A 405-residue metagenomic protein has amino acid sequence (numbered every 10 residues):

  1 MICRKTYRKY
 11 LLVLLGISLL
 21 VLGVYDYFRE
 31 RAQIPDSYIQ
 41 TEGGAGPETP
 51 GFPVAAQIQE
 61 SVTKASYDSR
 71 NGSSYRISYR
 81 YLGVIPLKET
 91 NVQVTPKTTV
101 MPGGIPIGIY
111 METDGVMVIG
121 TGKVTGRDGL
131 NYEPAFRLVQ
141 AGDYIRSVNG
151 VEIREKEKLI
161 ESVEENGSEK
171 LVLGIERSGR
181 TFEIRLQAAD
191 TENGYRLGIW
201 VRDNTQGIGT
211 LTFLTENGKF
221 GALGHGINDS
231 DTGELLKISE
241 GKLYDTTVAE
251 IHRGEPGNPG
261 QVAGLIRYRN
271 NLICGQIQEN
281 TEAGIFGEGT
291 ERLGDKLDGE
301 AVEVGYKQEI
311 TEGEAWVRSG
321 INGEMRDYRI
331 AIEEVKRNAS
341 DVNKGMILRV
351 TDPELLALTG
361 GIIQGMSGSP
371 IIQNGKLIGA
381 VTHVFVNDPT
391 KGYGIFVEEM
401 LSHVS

Functional and structural regions predicted by a protein language model:
R8-D26: Hydrophobic membrane-insertion alpha-helices, especially the h-region of bacterial N-terminal signal peptides
V24-I85, V92: Beta-strand-enriched, solvent-exposed domains that form extended recognition/catalytic surfaces
Q59, A135-E157, I371-N374, I378-H383: Conserved PDZ fold ligand-binding element
S66-R70, S147-R180, D388-T390, I395-E399: PDZ domains, with a preference for the canonical peptide-binding region formed by the helix
S74, L87, T95, P102-P106 (+12 more regions): Extracytoplasmic
R80-G83, L87-K97, I160-I199: PDZ-domain C-terminal substructure recognizer with occasional recognition of PDZ-binding tails
K123-Y144, S367: PDZ/PDZ-like domain micro-motif
A188-G360, Q364, Q373-N374, T382 (+1 more regions): Serine endopeptidase catalytic core focused on the charge-relay Asp
